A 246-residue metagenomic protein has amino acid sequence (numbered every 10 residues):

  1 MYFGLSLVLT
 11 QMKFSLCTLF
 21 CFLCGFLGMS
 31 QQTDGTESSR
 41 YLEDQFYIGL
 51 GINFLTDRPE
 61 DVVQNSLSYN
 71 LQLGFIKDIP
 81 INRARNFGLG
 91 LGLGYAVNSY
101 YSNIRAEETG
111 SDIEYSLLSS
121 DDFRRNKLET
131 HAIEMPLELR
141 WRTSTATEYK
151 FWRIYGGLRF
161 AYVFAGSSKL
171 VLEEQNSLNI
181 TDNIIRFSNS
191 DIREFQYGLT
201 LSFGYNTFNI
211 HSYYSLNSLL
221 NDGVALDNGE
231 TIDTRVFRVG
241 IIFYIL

Functional and structural regions predicted by a protein language model:
M1-T36, I241, I245-L246: Bacterial Sec-dependent N-terminal signal peptides
Q31-D78, L246: Short glycine/proline- and aromatic-enriched beta-strand/turn motifs that initiate or cap beta-hairpins
Q32-E43, P80-F87, S144-W152: Short loop/turn motifs that connect adjacent beta-strands in outer-membrane beta-barrel proteins
L42-D44, N65-L71, F87, E129-M135 (+3 more regions): Residues that define the transmembrane beta-barrel architecture of outer-membrane proteins
L50-T56, L93-Y101, W141-T143, L158-G166 (+3 more regions): Transmembrane beta-strands of outer-membrane beta-barrel pores
P59-S66, Y101-T130, V163-Q175, I180-G198: Extracellular/periplasm-exposed beta-strand and loop segments of Gram-negative cell-envelope proteins, dominated by
L73-I79, L93-Y95, M135-W141, G156-F160 (+3 more regions): Residues on the lipid-exposed face of transmembrane beta-strands in outer-membrane beta-barrel proteins
I185-L246: Predominantly the C-terminal beta-signal and adjacent terminal strand-loop region of outer-membrane beta-barrel
